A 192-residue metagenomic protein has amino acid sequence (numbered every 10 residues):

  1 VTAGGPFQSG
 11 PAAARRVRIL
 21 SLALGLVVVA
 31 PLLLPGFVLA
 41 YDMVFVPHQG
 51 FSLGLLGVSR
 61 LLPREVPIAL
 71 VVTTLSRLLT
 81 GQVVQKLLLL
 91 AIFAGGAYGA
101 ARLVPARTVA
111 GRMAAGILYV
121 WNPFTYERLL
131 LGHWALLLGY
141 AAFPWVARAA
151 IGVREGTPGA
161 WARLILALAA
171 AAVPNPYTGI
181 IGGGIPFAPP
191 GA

Functional and structural regions predicted by a protein language model:
V1-P31: Start-transfer (signal-anchor) and selected internal transmembrane alpha helices of multi-pass inner/ER membrane
T2, P11-A13, L39, G159 (+1 more regions): Residue-level detector of intrinsically disordered, flexible termini and proteolytic processing junctions
A12, L79-V83, V173: Juxtamembrane loop-transmembrane helix junctions in multi-pass integral membrane proteins, especially the extracellular
R15, L78-T80, G95-G96, P105-V109: Short, solvent-exposed loop/edge-beta patches enriched in aromatic
S21, A94-L103, A110-A192: Membrane-embedded helix bundles of polyisoprenyl
L24-A97, I117, W121-Y140: Membrane-interface coil-to-helix junctions
L39, M43-V44, T108, T157-P158: Intrinsic-disorder/low-complexity, polar/charged segments
